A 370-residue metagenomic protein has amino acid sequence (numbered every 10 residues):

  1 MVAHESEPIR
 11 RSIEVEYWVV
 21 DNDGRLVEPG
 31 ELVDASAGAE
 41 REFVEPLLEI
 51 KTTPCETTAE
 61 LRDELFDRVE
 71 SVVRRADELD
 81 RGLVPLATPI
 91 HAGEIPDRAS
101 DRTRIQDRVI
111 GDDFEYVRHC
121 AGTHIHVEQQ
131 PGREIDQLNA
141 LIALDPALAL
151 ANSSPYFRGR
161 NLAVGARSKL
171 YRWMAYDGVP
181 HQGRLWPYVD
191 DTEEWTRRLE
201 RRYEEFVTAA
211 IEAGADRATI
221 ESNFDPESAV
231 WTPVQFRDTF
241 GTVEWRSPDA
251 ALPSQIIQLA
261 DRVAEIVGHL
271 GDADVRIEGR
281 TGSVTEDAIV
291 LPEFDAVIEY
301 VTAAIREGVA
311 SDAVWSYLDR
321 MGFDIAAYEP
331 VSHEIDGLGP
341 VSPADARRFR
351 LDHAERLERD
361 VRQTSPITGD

Functional and structural regions predicted by a protein language model:
M1-G82, W173-D370: C-terminal accessory/tail domains of diverse enzymes
E14-W18, R41-T53, R81-H91, E115-E128 (+1 more regions): Core alpha/beta catalytic barrel or barrel-like domain that forms the active/cofactor pocket in diverse metabolic
T52-C120: Well-ordered mid-protein domain cores that form the structural environment of catalytic cofactors
I90, R104-T123, V127-W186: Metal-dependent DNA replication initiation modules
